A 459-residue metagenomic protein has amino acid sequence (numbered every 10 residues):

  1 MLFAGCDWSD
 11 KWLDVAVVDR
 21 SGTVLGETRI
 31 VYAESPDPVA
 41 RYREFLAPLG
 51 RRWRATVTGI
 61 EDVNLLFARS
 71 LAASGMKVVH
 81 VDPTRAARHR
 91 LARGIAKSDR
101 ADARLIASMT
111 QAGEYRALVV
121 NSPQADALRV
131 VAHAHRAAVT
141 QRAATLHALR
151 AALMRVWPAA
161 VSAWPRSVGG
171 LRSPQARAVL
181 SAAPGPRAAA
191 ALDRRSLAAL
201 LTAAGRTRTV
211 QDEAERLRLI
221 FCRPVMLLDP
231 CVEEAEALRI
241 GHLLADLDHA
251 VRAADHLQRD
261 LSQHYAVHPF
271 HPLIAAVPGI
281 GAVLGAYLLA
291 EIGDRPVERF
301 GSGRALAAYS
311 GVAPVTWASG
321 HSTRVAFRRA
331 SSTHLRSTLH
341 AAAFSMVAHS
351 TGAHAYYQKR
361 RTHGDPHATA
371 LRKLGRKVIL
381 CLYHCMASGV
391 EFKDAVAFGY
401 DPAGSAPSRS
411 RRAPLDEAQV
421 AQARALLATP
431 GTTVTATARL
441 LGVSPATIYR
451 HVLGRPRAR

Functional and structural regions predicted by a protein language model:
M1-R409, D416-A418, Q422-A428, T435-L440 (+1 more regions): A detector of single, family-specific signature residues that are central to catalytic or substrate-handling motifs
